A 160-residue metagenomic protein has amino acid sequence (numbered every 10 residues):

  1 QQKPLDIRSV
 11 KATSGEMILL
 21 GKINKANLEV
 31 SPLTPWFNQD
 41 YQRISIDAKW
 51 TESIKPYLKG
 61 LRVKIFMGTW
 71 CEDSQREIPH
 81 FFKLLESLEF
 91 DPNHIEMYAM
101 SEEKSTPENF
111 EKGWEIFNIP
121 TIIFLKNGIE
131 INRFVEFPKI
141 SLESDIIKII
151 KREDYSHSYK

Functional and structural regions predicted by a protein language model:
Q1-S45, K49: N-terminal targeting signals for export/organelle localization
G21, N118, I123-K160: Non-catalytic, surface beta->alpha helical segment in thiol-disulfide oxidoreductase systems
I46-G60: A short beta-strand-turn-helix
K64-T69, P92-T106: Thiol-based oxidoreductase modules, predominantly thioredoxin-like and allied folds used for disulfide exchange
T69-E77: Conserved redox-active cysteine motifs that mediate thiol-disulfide chemistry, especially di-cysteine Cys-X(1-2)-Cys
S87-D91: Short helix-capping segments at alpha-helix termini
E103-F117: Short Fe-S-cluster ligation motifs
